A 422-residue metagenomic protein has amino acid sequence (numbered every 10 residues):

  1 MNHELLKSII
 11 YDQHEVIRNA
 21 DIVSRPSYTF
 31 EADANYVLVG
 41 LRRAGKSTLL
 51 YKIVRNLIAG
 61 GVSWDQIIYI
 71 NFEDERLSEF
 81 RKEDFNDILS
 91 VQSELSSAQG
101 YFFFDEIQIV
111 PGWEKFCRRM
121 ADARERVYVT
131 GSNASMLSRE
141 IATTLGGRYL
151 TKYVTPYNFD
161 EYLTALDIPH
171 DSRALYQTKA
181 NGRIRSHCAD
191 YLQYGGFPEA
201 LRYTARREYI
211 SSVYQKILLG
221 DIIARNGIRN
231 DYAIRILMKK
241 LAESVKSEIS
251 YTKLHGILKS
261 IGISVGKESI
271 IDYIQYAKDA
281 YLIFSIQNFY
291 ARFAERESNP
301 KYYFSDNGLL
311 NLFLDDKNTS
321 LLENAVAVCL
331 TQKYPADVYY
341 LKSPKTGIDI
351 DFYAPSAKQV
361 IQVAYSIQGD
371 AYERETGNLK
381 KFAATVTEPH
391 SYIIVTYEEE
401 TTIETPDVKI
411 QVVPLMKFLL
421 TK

Functional and structural regions predicted by a protein language model:
M1-D21, A32-A34, V39, T48 (+4 more regions): A cross-kingdom feature that marks ATP-driven nucleic-acid transaction machinery
N2-Y11, D160-V328, V338-P344: Interdomain hinge/linker elements that couple catalytic modules in large macromolecular machines
G45: Conserved glycine(s) of the Walker
I68-S97: Short glycine-rich substrate-engagement loop in P-loop NTPases that contacts/grips substrate
S96-W113: Conserved P-loop NTPase "ATPase switch" module shared by AAA+ and STAND
A98-Y101, A123-Y128: Loop/turn-to-beta-strand initiation segments
R126-S132, Y153: Structural recognition of the conserved hydrophobic beta-strand(s) that form the central parallel beta-sheet of P-loop
S135-T151, L166-D167: Short regulatory helix/loop adjacent to the ATP-binding pocket of P-loop NTPases
